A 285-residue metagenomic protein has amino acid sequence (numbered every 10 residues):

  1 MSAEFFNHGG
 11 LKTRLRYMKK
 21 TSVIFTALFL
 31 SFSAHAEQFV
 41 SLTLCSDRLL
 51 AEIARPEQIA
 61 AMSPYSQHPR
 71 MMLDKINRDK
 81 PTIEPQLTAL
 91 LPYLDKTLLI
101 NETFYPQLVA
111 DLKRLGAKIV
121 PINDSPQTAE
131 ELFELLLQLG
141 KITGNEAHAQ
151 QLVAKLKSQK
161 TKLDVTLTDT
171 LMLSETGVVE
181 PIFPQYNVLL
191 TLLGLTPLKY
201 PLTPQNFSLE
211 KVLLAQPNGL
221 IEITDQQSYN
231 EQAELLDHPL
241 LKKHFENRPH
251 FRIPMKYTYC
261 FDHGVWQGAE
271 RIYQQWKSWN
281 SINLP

Functional and structural regions predicted by a protein language model:
E4, G9-L15: Short, low-complexity, charge-dense intrinsically disordered segments
K19-A27: Sec-dependent signal peptide recognition, specifically the positively charged N-region followed immediately by
S31-A34: N-terminal signal peptide c-region/cleavage motif recognized by signal peptidases
E37-I53, N145-G194, L284-P285: Basic- and aromatic-lined ligand-binding clefts that recognize polyanionic substrates
Q38-T103: A short, structured surface patch at a secondary-structure boundary
L42, E130-K141, Q150, L163 (+1 more regions): Structured C-terminal subdomain patch of bacterial secreted/periplasmic proteins
Y65-H68, I76-N77, V179-Q205: Alpha-helical, coiled-coil/dimerization segments enriched in small aliphatic residues
L87-D95, R114-L115, S208-Q216: Short helices/loops that flank or line small-molecule/ion binding pockets
